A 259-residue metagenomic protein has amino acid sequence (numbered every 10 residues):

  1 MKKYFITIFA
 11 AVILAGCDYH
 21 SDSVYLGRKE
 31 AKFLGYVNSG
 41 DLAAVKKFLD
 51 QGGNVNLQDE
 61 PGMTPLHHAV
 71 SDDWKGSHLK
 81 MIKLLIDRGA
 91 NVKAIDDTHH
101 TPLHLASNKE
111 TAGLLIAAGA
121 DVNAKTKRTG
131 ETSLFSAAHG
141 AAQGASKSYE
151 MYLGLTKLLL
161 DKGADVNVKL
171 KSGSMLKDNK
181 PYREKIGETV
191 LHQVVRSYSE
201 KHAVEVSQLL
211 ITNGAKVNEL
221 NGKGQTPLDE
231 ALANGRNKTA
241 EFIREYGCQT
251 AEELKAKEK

Functional and structural regions predicted by a protein language model:
A15-G16: C-terminal motif of bacterial Sec signal peptides marking the signal peptidase cleavage site
S21-H68: N-terminal segments that cap or nucleate solenoid repeat domains
K29, G62, H99, T129-G130 (+3 more regions): Start-of-repeat signature of ankyrin repeats
G35-G40, H68-H78, L105-K109, S136-Y152 (+3 more regions): Ankyrin repeat A-helix N-terminal signature
K46-N54, K83-N91, G113-D121, K157-D165 (+2 more regions): Ankyrin repeat domain, specifically the short helix-to-loop turn at the C-terminus of the second helix of each repeat
D59, D96, T126-R128, L170-S172 (+3 more regions): Ankyrin repeat boundary/linker residues
E219-K259: Leucine-rich solenoid repeat scaffolds
